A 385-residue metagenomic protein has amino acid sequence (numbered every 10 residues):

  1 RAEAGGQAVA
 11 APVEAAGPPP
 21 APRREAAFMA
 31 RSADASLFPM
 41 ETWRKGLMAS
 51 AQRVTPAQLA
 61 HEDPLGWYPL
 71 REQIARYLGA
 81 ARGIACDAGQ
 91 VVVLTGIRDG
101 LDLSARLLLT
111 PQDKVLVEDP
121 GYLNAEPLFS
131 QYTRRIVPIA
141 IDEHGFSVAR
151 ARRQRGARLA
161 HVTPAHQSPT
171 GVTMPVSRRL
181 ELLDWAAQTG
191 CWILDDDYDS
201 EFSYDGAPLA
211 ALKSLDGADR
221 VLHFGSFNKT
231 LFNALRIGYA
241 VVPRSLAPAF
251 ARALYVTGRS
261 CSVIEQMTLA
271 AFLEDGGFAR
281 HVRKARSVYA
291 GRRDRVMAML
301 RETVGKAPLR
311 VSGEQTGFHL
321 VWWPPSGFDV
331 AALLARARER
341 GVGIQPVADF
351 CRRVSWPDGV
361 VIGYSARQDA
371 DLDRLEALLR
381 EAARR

Functional and structural regions predicted by a protein language model:
R1-S50, L70, A251, Y255-S262 (+6 more regions): N-terminal basic, amphipathic alpha-helical segments
A33-D34, P164-S168, K229: Short glycine-rich anion-binding loops that position phosphate/pyrophosphate groups of nucleotides and phosphorylated
L47, Q52-G190, E201-F202, A207-A218 (+1 more regions): Conserved core of the PLP fold type I
V91, C191, V221, L309 (+1 more regions): Short, conserved active-site loop motifs that form the nucleotide-linked donor/cofactor pocket
P120-L123, A348-R352: Short, polar loop motifs at secondary-structure junctions
S214-A249, C261-I264: Active-site PLP attachment segment
